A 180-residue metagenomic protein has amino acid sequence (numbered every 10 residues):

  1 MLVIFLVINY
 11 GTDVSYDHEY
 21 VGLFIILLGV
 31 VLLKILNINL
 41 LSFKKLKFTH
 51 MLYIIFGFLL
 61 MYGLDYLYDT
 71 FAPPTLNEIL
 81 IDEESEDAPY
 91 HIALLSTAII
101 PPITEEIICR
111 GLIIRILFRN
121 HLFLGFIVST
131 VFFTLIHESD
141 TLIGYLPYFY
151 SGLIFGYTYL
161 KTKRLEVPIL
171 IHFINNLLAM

Functional and structural regions predicted by a protein language model:
M1-N37: Alpha-helical transmembrane segments in multi-pass membrane proteins
M1-V7, Y53-L60, F126-V128: Alpha-helical transmembrane segments
F5-Y10, G144-M180: Functionally important transmembrane alpha-helices
G11-Y16, H137-I143: Membrane-interface helix caps and helix-loop-helix hairpins in membrane proteins
V30-L40, L64, T158-K161: Structural signal for the C-terminal ends of transmembrane alpha-helices and the immediately following loop
N39-P101: Juxtamembrane helix-loop-helix connectors linking adjacent transmembrane helices in multi-pass membrane enzymes
M51-I55, H91, L95, F123-V128 (+2 more regions): Hydrophobic alpha-helical transmembrane segments
I81-E138: Function-critical hydrophobic alpha-helical transmembrane segments in multi-pass membrane proteins
